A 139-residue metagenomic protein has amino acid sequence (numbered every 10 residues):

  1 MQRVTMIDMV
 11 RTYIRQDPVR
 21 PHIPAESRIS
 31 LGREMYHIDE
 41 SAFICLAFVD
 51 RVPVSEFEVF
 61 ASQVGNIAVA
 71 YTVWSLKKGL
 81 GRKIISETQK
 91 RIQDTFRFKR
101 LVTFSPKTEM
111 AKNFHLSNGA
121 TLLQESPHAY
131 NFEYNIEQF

Functional and structural regions predicted by a protein language model:
M1-L31: Short amphipathic alpha-helix that is part of the acyltransferase structural core
A25-A42, F48-D50: A short helix-loop-beta-strand connector motif used in the catalytic cores of GNAT acetyltransferases and, in some
A42-A68: Conserved acyl-donor/pantetheine-binding loop and adjacent beta-alpha core of acyl/acetyltransferases and related
A68-L80: A short, internal acetyl-CoA/4′-phosphopantetheine-binding micro-motif in the GNAT/acyltransferase core
K83-K99: Conserved acyl-CoA
V102-N113, A129: Conserved beta-strand-loop-alpha-helix junction that forms the acyl-donor binding cleft
L116-S126: Conserved acetyl-CoA-binding loop of GNAT-fold acetyltransferases
S126-F139: C-terminal "cap" of GNAT-fold acetyltransferases
